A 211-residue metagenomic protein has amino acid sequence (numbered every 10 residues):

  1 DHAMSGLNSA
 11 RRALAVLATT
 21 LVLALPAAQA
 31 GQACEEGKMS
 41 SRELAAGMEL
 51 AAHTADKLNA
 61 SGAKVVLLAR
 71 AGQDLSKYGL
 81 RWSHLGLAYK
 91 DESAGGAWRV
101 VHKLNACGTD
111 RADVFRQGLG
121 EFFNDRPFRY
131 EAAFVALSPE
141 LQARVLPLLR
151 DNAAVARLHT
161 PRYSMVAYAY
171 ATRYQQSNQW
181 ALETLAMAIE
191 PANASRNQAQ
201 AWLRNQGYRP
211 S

Functional and structural regions predicted by a protein language model:
D1-A10: N-terminal secretory signal peptides that target proteins for export/translocation
A15-A24: Bacterial N-terminal signal peptides
L25-A30: Sec/Tat signal peptide C-region and signal peptidase I cleavage site
C34-M39, A46-G47, G62, G72-R204: Acidic/His-rich structured neighborhood in mature extracellular/periplasmic domains
R42-L58: Mixed-charge, Lys/Arg-rich low-complexity intrinsically disordered regions
